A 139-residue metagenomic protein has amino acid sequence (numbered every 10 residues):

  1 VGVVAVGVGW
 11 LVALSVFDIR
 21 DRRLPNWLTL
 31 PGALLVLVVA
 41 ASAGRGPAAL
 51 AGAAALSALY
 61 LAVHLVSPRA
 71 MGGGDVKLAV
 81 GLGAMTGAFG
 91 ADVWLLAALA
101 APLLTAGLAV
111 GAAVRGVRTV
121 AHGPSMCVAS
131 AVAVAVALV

Functional and structural regions predicted by a protein language model:
V1-V139: A membrane-topology feature that recognizes alpha-helical transmembrane segments and their immediate juxtamembrane
